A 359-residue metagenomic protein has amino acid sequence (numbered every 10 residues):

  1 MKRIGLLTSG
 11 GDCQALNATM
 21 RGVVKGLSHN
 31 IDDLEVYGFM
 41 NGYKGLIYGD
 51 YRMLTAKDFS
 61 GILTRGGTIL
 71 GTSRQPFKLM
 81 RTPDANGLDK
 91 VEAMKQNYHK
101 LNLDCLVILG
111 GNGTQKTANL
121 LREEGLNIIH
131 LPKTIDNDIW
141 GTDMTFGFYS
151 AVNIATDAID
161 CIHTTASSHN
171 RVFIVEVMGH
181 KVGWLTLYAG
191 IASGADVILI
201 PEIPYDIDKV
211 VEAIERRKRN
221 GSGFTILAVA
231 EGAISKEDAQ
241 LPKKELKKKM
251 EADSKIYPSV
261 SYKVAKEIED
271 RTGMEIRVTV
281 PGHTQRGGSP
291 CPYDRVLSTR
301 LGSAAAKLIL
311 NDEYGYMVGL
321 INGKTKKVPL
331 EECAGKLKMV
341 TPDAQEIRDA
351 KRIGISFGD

Functional and structural regions predicted by a protein language model:
M1-D50: N-terminal phosphate-binding or glycine-rich loops at protein starts, especially the Walker A/P-loop of NTPases
R3-G11, I69-G71, D104-I108, F173-E176: Short glycine-rich or small-residue beta-strand-to-loop segments that form or flank ligand, phosphate, metal/Fe-S
C13-V23, L46-I47, V91-E92, L103-N119 (+6 more regions): Short glycine/serine/threonine-rich phosphate/pyrophosphate-binding segments that cradle anionic phosphate groups
N30-I31, Y37, L121-T145, L199-D206: Short, acidic/small-residue loops that bind anionic groups at enzyme active sites
Y48-L106, F146-N153, D157, D359: Glycine-rich oxoanion-binding loops at beta->alpha junctions
N97, I108-G110, K116-L120, F148-S167 (+1 more regions): Accessory alpha-helical/coil subdomains and C-terminal extensions that flank or cap enzyme catalytic cores
I256-D359: C-terminal non-catalytic interaction/assembly regions of soluble proteins
